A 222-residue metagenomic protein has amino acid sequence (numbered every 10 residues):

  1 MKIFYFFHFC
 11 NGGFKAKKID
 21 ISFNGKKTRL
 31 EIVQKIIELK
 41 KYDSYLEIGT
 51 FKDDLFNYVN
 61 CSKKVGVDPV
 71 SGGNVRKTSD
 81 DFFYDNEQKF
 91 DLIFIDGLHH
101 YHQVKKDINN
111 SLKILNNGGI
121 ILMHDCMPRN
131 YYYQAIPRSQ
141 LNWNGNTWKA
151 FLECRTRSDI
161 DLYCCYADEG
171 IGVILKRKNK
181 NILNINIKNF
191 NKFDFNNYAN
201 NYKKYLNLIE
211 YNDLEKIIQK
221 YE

Functional and structural regions predicted by a protein language model:
M1-F94, L98-E222: A short alpha-helical cap/connector motif
